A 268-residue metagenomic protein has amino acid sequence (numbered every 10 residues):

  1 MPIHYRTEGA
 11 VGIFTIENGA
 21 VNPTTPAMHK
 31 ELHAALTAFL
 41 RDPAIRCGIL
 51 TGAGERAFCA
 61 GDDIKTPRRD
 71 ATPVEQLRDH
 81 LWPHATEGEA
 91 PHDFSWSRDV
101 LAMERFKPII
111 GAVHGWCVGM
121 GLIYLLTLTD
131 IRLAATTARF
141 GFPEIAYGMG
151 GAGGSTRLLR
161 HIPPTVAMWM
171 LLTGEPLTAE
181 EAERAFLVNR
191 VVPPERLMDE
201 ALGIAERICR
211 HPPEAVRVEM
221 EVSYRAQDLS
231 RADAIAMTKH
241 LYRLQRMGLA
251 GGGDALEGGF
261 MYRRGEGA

Functional and structural regions predicted by a protein language model:
M1-E8, N18, E55, K65-T66 (+6 more regions): C-terminal alpha-helix plus adjacent terminal tail
M1-F58, R68-T72: Conserved CoA-thioester-binding segment of acyl-CoA-metabolizing enzymes
F14, E31-L32, L50, D63 (+3 more regions): Terminal peptide-recognition signature
H29, S155, P164-A167, V216-E219 (+1 more regions): A general structural signal for well-ordered alpha-helical segments in protein cores
T37, I64-H114, S155, R264-A268: An acidic, glycine-rich surface segment that forms the CoA-thioester-binding/catalytic face of crotonase-fold enzymes
D42, G61, F106: Acidic-histidine catalytic/liganding microenvironments
F58-A60, F142: Glycine/Thr-rich phosphate-binding loops of Rossmann-like dinucleotide-binding domains
V100-P213: Crotonase-fold acyl-CoA enzyme core
